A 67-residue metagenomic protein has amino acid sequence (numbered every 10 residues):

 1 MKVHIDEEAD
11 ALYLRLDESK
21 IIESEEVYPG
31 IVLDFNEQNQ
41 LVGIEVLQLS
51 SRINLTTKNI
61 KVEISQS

Functional and structural regions predicted by a protein language model:
M1-S67: Small, basic N-terminal interaction modules of short regulatory proteins
